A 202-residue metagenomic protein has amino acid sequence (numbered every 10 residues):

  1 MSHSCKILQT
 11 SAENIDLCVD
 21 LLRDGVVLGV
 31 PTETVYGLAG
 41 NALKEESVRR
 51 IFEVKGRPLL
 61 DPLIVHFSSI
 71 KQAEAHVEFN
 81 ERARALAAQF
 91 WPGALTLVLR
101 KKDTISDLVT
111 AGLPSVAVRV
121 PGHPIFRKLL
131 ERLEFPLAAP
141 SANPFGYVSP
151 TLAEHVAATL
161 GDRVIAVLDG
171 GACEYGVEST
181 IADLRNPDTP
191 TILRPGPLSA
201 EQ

Functional and structural regions predicted by a protein language model:
M1-Q202: Active-site-adjacent structural elements in enzyme catalytic cores
